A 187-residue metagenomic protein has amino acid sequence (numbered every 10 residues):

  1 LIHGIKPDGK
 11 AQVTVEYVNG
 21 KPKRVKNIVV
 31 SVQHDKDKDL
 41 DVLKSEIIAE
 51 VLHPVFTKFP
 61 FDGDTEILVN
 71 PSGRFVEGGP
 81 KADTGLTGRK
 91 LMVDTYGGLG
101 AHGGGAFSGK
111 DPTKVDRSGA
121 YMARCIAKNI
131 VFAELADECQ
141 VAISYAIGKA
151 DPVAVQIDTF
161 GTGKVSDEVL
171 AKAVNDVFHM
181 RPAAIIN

Functional and structural regions predicted by a protein language model:
L1-G78: Glycine-rich, mobile lid/loop segments that gate access to catalytic sites or pores
L1-I2, I47-P60, G100, A127-I130 (+3 more regions): Structural signal for hydrophobic packing residues in well-ordered secondary-structure cores of soluble enzyme domains
I2, K10, D64-E66, S72-R74 (+7 more regions): Generic secondary-structure boundary/loop-capping signal
A11-H34, P80-G100, I143, V155-T162: Short beta-strand elements
K38, V42, E46, E50 (+5 more regions): Conserved active-site and cofactor/substrate-binding residues in soluble primary-metabolism enzymes
L52, F75, T84-D137: Conserved mixed alpha/beta catalytic, RNA-binding, or beta-rich assembly cores of soluble enzyme, regulatory
P71, T95-G97, D111, G119 (+2 more regions): Active-site proximal loops enriched in glycine and acidic residues that flank catalytic Cys/His/Asp and coordinate
E138, S144-N187: Internal helix-turn-beta structural module
